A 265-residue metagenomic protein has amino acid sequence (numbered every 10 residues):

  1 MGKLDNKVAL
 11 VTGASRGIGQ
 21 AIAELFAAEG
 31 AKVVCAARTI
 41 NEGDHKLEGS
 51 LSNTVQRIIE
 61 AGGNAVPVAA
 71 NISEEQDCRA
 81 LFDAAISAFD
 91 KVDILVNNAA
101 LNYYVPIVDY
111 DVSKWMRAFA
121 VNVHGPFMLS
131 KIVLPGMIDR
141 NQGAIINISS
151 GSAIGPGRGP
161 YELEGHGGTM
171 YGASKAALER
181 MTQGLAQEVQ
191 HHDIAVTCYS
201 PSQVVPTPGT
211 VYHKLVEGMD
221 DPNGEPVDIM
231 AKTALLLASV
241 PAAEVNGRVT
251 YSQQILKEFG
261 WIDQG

Functional and structural regions predicted by a protein language model:
S15-R16: Conserved glycine-rich cofactor-binding loop
E29-N53: Conserved glycine-rich Rossmann-like NAD(P)H-binding loop of the short-chain dehydrogenase/reductase
G49, A69-A80, V112: The beta1-alpha1 cofactor-binding region of Rossmann-like NAD(H)/NADP(H)-dependent oxidoreductases
P106-I107, K114-M116: Substrate-binding pocket helix/loop in short-chain dehydrogenase/reductase
S130-K131, Q183: A short, exposed helix-loop element centered on a Lys and neighboring polar residues
I146-H191, Q203-V204: Catalytic loop of short-chain dehydrogenase/reductase
A176, H191, C198-Y199, E217-G265: C-terminal helical subdomain
